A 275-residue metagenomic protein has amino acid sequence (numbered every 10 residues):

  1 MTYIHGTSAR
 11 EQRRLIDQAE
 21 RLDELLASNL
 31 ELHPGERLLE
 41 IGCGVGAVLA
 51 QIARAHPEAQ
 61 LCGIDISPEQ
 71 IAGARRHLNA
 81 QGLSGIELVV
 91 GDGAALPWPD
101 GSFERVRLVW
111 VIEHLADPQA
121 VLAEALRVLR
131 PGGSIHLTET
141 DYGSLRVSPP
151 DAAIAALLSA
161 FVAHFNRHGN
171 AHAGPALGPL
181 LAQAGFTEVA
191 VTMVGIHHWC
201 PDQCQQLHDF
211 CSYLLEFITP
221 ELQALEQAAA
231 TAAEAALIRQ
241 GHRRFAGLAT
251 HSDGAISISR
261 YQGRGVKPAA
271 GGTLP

Functional and structural regions predicted by a protein language model:
M1-E20: Class I SAM-dependent methyltransferase Rossmann-like catalytic core, especially the SAM/SAH-binding loop
I4, T192-A255: C-terminal helical/coil "lid" or tail adjacent to the Rossmann-like core of SAM-dependent
D17-E36: Conserved alpha-helix/loop element of class I SAM-dependent methyltransferases that forms part of the SAM/SAH-binding
L39, V45-A95: Class I SAM-dependent methyltransferase SAM/SAH-binding core
A94-R105: A short acidic, Gly/Pro-enriched loop at the edge of an enzyme's catalytic core that lines a small-molecule cofactor
E104-D117: A short SAM/SAH-binding and catalytic strip from SAM-dependent methyltransferases
Q119-S134: A short glycine-rich, Lys/Arg-flanked "PGG" loop and its adjoining helix->strand segment in the class I
H136-Q205, E216: Conserved catalytic/acceptor-binding region of the Class I
